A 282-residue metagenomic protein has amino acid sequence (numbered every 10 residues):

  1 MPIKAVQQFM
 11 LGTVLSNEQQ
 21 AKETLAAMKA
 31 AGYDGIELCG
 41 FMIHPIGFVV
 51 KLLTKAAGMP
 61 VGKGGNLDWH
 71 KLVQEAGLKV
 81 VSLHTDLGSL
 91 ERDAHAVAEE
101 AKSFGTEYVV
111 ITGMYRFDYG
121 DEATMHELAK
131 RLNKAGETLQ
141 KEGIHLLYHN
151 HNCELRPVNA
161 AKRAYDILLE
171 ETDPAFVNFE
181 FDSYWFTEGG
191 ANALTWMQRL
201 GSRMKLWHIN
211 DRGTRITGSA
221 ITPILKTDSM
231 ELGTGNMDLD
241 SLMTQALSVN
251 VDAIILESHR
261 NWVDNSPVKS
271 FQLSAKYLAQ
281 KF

Functional and structural regions predicted by a protein language model:
M1-Y108, K276-F282: N-terminal pre-domain/capping segments
K4-Q8, I36-L38, V80-T85, V109-I111 (+4 more regions): Hydrophobic faces of well-ordered beta-strands that scaffold small-molecule active sites in alpha/beta enzyme cores
G12-Q19, L38-G64, T85-A94, R116-H126 (+5 more regions): Acidic-and-aromatic substrate-binding clefts and catalytic sites of carbohydrate-active enzymes
L25-A26, N66-H70, A94-A98, A129-G136 (+4 more regions): Generic structural signal for well-ordered alpha-helices, preferentially at hydrophobic/aromatic core positions
A31, L72-L78, A135-I144, E171-F176 (+2 more regions): A structural motif corresponding to the C-terminal end of an alpha-helix and its immediate exit/capping segment
I36, L139-N236: Acidic/histidine-rich catalytic cores of soluble enzymes
M59, K79, L83-N178, V268: Active-site acidic/histidine proton-transfer and metal-coordination neighborhood in alpha/beta enzyme cores
D228, G235, L242-M243, A253-E257: H/E-rich (His + Asp/Glu) clusters that bind or coordinate divalent metals
